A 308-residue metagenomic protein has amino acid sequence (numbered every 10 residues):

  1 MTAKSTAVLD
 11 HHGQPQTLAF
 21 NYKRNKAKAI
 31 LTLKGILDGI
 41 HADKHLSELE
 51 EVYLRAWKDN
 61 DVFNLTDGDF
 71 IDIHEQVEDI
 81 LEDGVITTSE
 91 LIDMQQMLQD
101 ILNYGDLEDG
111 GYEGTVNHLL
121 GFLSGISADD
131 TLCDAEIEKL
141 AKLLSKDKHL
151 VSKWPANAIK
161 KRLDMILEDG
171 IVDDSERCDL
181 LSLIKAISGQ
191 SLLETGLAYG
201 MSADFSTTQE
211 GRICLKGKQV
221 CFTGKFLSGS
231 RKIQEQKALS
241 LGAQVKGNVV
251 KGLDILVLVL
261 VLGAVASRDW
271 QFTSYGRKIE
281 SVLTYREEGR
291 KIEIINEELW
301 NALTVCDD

Functional and structural regions predicted by a protein language model:
T2-E194, R212-V220, L256: Amphipathic alpha-helical protein-interaction segments
F63, N103, H149, G189 (+4 more regions): General N-terminal targeting signals
Q95-M97, H118, K160-D164, M201-A203 (+1 more regions): Short secondary-structure transition/capping segments
Y104-G110, D204, V305-D307: Intrinsically disordered, low-complexity Ser/Thr-rich linker and spacer segments in cell-wall-related proteins
L193-T207: Non-catalytic propeptide/linker segments at domain boundaries
Q209-D308: Interaction modules related to DNA damage response and DNA replication/repair
